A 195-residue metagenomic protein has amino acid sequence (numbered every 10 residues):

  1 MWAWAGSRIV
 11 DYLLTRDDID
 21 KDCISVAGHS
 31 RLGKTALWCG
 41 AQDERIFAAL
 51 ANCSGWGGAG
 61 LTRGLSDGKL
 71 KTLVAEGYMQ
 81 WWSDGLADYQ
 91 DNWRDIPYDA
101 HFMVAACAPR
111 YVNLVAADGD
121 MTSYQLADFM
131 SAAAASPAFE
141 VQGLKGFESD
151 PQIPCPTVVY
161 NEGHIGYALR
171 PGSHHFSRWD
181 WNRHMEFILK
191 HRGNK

Functional and structural regions predicted by a protein language model:
M1-S30, R45-I46: Gly/Ser-rich "nucleophile elbow"/oxyanion-hole loop immediately N-terminal to the catalytic nucleophile in hydrolases
T15, A51-M103, D128-P151: Mobile cap/lid helix-loop segments that gate and shape the active-site cleft of serine hydrolases
V26-G40: Glycine-rich nucleophile elbow surrounding the catalytic serine of serine-hydrolase chemistry
A27, N52-C53, V115: Alpha/beta-hydrolase-fold catalytic nucleophile elbow
A106-V112, Y160-I165: Short, proline-enriched alpha-helix->beta-strand connector loops that line the catalytic pocket of alpha/beta-hydrolase
A108-Q125, R170-S173: Conserved strand-to-loop "acid loop" that flanks and positions the catalytic carboxylate
M121-S131, S177-D180: Conserved alpha/beta-hydrolase "acid-adjacent" motif
A133-K195: C-terminal catalytic histidine-bearing segment of alpha/beta-hydrolase fold enzymes
